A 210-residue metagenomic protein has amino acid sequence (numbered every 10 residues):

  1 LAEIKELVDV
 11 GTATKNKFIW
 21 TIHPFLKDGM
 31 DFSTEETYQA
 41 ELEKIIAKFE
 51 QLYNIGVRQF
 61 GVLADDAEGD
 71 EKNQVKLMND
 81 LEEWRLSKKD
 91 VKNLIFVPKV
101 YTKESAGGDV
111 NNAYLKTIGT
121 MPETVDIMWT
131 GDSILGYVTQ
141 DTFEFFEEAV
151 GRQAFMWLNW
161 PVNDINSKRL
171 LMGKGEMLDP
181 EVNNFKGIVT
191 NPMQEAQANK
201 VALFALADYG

Functional and structural regions predicted by a protein language model:
L1-I127: Aromatic-lined carbohydrate-binding surfaces of glycoside hydrolases
A67-Y209: Catalytic-core regions of glycoside hydrolase
